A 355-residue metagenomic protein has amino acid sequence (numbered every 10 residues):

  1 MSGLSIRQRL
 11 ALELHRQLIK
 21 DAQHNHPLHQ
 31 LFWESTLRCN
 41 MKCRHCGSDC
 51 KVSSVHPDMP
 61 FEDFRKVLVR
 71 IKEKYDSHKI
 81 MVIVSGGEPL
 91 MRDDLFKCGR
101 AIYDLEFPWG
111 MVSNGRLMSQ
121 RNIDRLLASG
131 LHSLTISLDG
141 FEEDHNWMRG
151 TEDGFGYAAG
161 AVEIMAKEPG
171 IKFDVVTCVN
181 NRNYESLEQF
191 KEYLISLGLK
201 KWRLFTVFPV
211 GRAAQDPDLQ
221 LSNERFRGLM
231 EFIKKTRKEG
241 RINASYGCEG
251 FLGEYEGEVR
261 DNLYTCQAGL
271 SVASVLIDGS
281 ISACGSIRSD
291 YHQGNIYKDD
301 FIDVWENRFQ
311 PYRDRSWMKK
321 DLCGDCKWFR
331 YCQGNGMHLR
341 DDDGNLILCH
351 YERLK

Functional and structural regions predicted by a protein language model:
S2-S133, L221: Conserved alpha-helical substructure of the radical SAM core
L10-P27, S286-K355: Flexible mid-to-C-terminal extensions adjoining Fe-S/redox cofactors in radical SAM and related proteins
N25, K74-D76, A128, G170 (+3 more regions): Alpha-helix termination/capping residues and helix-transition junctions
P27, L37, C266-Q267, K320: Residue-level preference for beta-strand/loop junctions
S35-K42, L270, C323-D325, F329-R330: Cysteine-centered iron-sulfur cluster-binding motifs in ferredoxin-type domains/subunits of redox enzymes
C50, G86, L138, T206 (+2 more regions): Residues that line or immediately flank small-molecule/substrate-binding pockets and catalytic motifs
S54-V55, A128-S129, S133, S137-D139 (+3 more regions): Radical SAM enzyme [4Fe-4S]-AdoMet core and its adjacent flexible, acidic and glycine-rich loops/tails across
